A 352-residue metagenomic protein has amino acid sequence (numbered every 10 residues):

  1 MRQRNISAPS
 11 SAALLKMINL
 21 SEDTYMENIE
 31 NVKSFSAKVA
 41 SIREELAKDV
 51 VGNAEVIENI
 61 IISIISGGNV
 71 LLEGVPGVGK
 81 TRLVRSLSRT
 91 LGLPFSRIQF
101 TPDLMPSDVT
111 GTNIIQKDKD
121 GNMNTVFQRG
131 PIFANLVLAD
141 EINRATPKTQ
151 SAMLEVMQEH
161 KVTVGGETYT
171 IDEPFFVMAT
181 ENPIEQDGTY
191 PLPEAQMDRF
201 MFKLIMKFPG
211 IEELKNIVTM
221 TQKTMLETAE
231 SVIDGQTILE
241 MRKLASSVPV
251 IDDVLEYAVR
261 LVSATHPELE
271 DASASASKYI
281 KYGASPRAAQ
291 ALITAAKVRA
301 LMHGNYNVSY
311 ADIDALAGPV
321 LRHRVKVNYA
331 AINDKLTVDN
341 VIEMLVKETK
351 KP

Functional and structural regions predicted by a protein language model:
I18-S21, Y25-N28, E268-P352: C-terminal engagement/docking regions of AAA+ P-loop ATPases
N31-S36, D49-V50, K203-S275, N305-Y306 (+3 more regions): Conserved C-terminal "switch" segment of AAA+ ATPases
K33-V70, V75: Pre-Walker A (pre-P-loop) alpha-helix and adjacent loop at the N terminus of AAA/AAA+ ATPase modules, a conserved
N59-I61, Q116-L138: Conserved alpha-helical scaffold flanking the Walker A/P-loop in AAA+ ATPase domains
I64-T101: Walker A/P-loop
T90-D118: AAA+/P-loop NTPase substrate/partner-engagement loops
Q116-D120, A145-T149, M157-S247, K297-R299: Canonical AAA+ ATPase core
D140-E141, A152: Walker B catalytic acidic pair
